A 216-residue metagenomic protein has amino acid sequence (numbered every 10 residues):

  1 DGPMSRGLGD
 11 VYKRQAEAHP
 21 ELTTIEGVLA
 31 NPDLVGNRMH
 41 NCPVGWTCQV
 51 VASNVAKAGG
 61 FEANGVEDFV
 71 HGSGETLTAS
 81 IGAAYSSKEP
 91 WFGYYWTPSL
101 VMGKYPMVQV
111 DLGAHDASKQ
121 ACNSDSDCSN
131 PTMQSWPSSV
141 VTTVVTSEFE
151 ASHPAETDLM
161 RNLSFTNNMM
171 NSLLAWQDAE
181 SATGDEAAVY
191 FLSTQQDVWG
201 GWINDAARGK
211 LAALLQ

Functional and structural regions predicted by a protein language model:
D1-Y12: Single conserved hydrophobic/aromatic residue that forms the stacking wall/gate of nucleotide- or nucleobase-binding
D10, R38-N41, F92-Y95: Structural recognition of the beta-strand scaffold that forms the well-ordered cores of secreted hydrolase catalytic
R14-A83, D185-E186: Bilobed "Venus flytrap"/periplasmic-binding protein-like clamshell domains and structurally analogous long
L22-A30, G36, N54-G65, S86-S87 (+3 more regions): Metal- and O2-centered redox machinery and metal/ROS homeostasis
L34, A151-P154, A179, D197: Surface-exposed, polar/charged faces of alpha-helical domains in mature secreted/periplasmic/lumenal proteins
A58-G60, G72-S172: Flexible, solvent-exposed loop/hinge segments that line or gate ligand/substrate-binding clefts
L159, L163-Q216: C-terminal functional modules
